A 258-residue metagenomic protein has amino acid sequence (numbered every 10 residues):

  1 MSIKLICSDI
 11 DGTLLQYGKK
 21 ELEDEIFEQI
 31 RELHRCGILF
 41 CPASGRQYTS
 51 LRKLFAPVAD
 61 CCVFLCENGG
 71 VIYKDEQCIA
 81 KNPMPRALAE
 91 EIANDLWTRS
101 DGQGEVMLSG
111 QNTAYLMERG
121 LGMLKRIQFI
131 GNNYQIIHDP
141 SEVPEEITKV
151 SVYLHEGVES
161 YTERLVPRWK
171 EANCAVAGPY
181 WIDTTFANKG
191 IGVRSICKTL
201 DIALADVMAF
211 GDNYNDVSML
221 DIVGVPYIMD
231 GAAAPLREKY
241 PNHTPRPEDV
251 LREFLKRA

Functional and structural regions predicted by a protein language model:
M1-L5, E23, I182-A258: Mg2+-dependent phosphoryl-transfer enzymes with acidic/Ser/Thr/Gly-rich catalytic loops
K4-K19, L220: Asp-based phosphoryl-transfer active-site loop
E21-G122: Active-site phosphate-binding/coordination module
G37-C41, D60-C62, T148-V150, A205-V207 (+1 more regions): Short active-site oxyanion
L51-F55, T162, M219-L220, L236: Hydrophobic packing residues within well-ordered alpha-helices of enzyme cores
P57-D60, N68, P167-K170, I222-V223 (+1 more regions): Short, structured coil segments at secondary-structure junctions
C61-E67, N82, R126-Q128, C174-A175 (+2 more regions): Short hydrophobic/aromatic-enriched beta-strand-loop microsegments
R99-F210, D216-M219, G231: Conserved acidic, metal-coordinating active-site core of Asp-based, Mg2+-dependent phosphoryl-transfer enzymes
